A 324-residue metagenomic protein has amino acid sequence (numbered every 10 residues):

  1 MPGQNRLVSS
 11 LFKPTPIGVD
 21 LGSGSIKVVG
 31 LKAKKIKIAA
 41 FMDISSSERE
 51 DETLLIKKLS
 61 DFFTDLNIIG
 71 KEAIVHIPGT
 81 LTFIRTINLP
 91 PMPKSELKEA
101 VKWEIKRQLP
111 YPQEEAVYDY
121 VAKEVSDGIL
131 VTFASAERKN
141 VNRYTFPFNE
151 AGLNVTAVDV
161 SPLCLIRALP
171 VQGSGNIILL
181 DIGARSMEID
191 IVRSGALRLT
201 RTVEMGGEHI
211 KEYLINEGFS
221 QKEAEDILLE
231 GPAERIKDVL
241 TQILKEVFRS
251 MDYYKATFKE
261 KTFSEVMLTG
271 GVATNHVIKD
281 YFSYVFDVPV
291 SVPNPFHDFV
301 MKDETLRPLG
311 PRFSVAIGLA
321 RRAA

Functional and structural regions predicted by a protein language model:
M1-A324: Hydrophobic/aromatic-enriched cytosolic interaction surfaces used to assemble or bind macromolecules
